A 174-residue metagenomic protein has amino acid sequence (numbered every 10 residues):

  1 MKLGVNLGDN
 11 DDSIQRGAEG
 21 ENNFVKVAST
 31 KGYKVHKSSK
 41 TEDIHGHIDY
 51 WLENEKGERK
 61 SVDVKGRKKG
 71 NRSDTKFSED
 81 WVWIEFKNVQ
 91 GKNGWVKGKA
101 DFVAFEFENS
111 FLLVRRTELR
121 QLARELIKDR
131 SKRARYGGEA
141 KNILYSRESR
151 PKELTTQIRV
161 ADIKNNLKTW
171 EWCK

Functional and structural regions predicted by a protein language model:
M1-T41, K68, T75: Acidic-basic catalytic patches of nuclease active cores, encompassing PD-(D/E)XK and other metal-cofactor nuclease
V5-D11, K37, K65-T117: Catalytic cores of nucleic-acid endonucleases
A28, Y50-L52, G57-G70: Conserved catalytic cores of phosphodiester-cleaving nucleases, focusing on short active-site segments
K31-Y33, G57-E58, E108-N109: Short glycine/proline-enriched coil/turn segments at helix->beta-strand junctions
T41-W51: Beta-rich nucleic-acid/ligand-interaction surfaces
H45-H47, G57-S61, E79, K97-A100: Short connector loops at helix/strand junctions that flank enzyme active sites, especially segments positioning acidic
E108-K174: Non-catalytic C-terminal interaction segments of nucleic acid-processing enzymes
